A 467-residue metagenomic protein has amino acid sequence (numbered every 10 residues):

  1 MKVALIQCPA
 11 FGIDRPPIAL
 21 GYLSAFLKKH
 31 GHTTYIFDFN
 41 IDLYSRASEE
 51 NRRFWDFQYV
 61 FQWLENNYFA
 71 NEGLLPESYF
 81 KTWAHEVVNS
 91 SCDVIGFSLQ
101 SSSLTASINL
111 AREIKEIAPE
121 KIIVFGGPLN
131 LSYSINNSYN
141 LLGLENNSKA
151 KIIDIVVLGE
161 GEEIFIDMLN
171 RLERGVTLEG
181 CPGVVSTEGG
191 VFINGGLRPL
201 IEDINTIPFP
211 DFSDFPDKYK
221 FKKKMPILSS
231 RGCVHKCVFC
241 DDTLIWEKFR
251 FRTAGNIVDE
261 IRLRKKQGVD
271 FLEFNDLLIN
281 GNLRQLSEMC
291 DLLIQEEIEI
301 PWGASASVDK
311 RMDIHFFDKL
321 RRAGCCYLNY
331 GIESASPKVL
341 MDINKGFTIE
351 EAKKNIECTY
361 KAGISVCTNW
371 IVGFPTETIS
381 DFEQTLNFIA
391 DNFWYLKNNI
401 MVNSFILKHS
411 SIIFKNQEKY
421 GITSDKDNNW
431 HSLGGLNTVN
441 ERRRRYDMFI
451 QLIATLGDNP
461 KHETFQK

Functional and structural regions predicted by a protein language model:
K2, A19, L23-L27, T33-I41 (+1 more regions): Glycine-rich beta-alpha loop elements in corrinoid/cobalamin-binding modules across cobalamin-dependent enzymes
V3-D14, Y22-S24, N40-S45, V185-E188 (+1 more regions): C-terminal accessory regions of radical SAM enzymes
Q7, D38-L43, S98, L244 (+3 more regions): Residue-level recognition of beta-strand->loop/alpha-helix junctions
S45-N71: Charged, often glycine-rich, active-site loop that binds/positions anionic groups
Q100, P128-L129, L277-I279, S305-D309 (+3 more regions): Active-site beta-loop-alpha junctions enriched in small/polar residues
N137-F165, K319-Y327, Q384-L407: Structural recognition of alpha->loop->beta junctions
N205-V366: Radical SAM [4Fe-4S] cluster-binding motif and immediate context
